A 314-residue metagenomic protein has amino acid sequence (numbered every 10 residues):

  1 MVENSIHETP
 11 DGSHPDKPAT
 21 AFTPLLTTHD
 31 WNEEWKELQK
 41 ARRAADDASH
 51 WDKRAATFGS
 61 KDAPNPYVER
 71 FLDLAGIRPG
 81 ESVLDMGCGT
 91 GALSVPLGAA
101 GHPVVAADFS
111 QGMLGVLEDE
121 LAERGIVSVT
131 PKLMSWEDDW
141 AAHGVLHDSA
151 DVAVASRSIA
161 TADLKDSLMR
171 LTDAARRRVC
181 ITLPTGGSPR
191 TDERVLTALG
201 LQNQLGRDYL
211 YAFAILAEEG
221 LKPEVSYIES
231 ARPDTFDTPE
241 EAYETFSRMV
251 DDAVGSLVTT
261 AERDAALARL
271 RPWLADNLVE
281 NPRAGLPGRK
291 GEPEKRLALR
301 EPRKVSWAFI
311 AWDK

Functional and structural regions predicted by a protein language model:
E3-G76: Conserved class I S-adenosyl-L-methionine
G87-G91: Class I SAM-dependent methyltransferase "Motif I" SAM/SAH-binding loop
V95-D139: Class I SAM-dependent methyltransferase SAM/SAH-binding core
V154: A conserved beta-strand element that flanks and buttresses the S-adenosyl-L-methionine
A160-T172: A short, conserved alpha-helix within the catalytic core of class I
R178-Q204: Conserved class I S-adenosyl-L-methionine
L205-G220: Short alpha-helix
Y227-K314: Conserved Class I S-adenosyl-L-methionine
